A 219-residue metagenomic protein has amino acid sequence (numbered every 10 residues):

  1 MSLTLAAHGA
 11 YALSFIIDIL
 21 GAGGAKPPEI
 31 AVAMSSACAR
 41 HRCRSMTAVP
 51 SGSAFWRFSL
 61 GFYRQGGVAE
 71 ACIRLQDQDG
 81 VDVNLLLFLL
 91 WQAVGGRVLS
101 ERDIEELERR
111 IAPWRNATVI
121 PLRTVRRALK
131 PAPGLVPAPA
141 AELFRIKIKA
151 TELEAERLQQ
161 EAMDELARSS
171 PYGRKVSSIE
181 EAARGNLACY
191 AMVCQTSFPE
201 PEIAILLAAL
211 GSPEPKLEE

Functional and structural regions predicted by a protein language model:
M1-Y11: Extreme N-terminal basic, low-complexity initiation segments that serve as generic localization/processing leaders
S2, S14, S35-S36: Low-acidity, Ser/Thr- and Arg-rich intrinsically disordered low-complexity segments
S14, N84-V94, A150, D164-E165 (+1 more regions): Short, hydrophobic/amphipathic alpha-helical patches that form generic packing surfaces within helical domains
F15, F55-Q76: Short amphipathic alpha-helical segments and their helix-coil junctions
A54-L60, G66, I205, A209-E218: Acidic, glycine/proline-rich low-complexity segments that act as flexible tails and inter-domain linkers
A69-A112: N-terminal interaction modules that seed assembly of large macromolecular complexes
L129-A209: A charged, amphipathic interaction segment
